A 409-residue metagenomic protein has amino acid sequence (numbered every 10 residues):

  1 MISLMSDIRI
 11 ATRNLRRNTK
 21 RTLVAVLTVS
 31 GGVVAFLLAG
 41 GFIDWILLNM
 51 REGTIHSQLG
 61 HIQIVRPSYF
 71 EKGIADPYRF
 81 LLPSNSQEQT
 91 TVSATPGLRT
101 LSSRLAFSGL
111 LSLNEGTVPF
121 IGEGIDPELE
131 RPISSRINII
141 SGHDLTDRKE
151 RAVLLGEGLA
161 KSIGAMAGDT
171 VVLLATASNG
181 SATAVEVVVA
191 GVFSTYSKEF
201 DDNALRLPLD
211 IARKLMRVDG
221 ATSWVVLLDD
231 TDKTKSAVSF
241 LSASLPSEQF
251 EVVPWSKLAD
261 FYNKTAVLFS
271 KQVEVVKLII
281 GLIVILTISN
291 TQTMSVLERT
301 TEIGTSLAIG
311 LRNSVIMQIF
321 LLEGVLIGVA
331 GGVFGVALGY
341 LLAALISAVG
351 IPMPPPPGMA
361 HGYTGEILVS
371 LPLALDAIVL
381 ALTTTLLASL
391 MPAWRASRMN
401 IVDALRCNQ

Functional and structural regions predicted by a protein language model:
T19-I46, V267-E302, V325-F334, T383-L387: Hydrophobic alpha-helical transmembrane segments of multi-pass inner-membrane transport and secretion
G40-I121, D144, R148-K149, A243: Hydrophobic, regular-secondary-structure patches
I46, Q318, V333-A377, L390 (+1 more regions): Short helix-loop junctions at transmembrane helix boundaries
Q87-V188, I211-L215: Short acidic/glycine-enriched loop/turn elements at secondary-structure junctions
G158, A165-F250: Basic-flanked hydrophobic alpha-helices used for secretion and membrane insertion
D230-I285, L297, S314: Peri-transmembrane interface segments
T293, E302-I346, D376: Transmembrane alpha-helical interface segments in multi-pass membrane proteins
W394-Q409: Short cytosolic juxtamembrane segments of multi-pass membrane proteins
